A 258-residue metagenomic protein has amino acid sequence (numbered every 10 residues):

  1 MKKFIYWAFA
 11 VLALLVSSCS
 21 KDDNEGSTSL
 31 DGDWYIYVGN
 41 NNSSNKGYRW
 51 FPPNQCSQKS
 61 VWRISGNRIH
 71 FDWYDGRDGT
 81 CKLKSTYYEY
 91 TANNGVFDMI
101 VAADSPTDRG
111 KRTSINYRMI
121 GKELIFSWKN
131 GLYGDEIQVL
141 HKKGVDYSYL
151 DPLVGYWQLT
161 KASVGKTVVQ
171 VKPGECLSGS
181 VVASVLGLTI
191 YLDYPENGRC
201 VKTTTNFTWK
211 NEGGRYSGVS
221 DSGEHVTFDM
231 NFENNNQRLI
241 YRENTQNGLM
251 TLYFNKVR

Functional and structural regions predicted by a protein language model:
K2-A10: Sec-dependent signal peptide recognition, specifically the positively charged N-region followed immediately by
F9, A13-N41, Q138-Y149, R258: Bacterial Sec-dependent N-terminal signal peptides
S20, Q55-S57, T80-K82, E175-L177 (+1 more regions): Sequence contexts marking disulfide-bonded cysteines in secreted/extracellular proteins
D33-N67, L159-G187: Short, solvent-exposed loop/hinge segments that bridge or flank secondary-structure elements
S44-P53, S60, Y88, W209 (+3 more regions): Residue-level recognition of alpha-helix boundary/capping or hinge positions
S65-G121, V185-L249: Contiguous, well-ordered beta-strand patches that form the walls/edges of small beta-barrel/beta-sandwich domains
Y87-E89, S127-G155, K161, T203-G213 (+1 more regions): Edge beta-strand at a domain terminus
